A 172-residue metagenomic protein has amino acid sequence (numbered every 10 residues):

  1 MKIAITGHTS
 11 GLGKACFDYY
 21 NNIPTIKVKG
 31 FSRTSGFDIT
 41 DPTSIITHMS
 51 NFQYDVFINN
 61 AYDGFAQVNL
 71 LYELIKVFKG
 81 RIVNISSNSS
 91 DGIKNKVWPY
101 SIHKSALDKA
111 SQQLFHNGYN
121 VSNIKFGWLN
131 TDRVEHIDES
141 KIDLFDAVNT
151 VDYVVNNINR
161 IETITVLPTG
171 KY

Functional and structural regions predicted by a protein language model:
A4-N22: N-terminal Rossmann NAD(P)H-binding glycine-rich loop of SDR-like oxidoreductase domains
T6, F31, N60, I82-S89 (+1 more regions): SDR active-site strand-loop-helix element
K27-T47, D63, N69: Adenosine-cofactor binding site in Rossmann-like domains, unifying the SAM/SAH pocket of S-adenosylmethionine-dependent
D63-I82: NAD(P)-cofactor binding segment of oxidoreductase domains
A66, R81-H116, G127-T131: Catalytic loop of short-chain dehydrogenase/reductase
L114-L129, R160-T165: Conserved Rossmann-fold SDR core element
D138-Y172: C-terminal helical subdomain
